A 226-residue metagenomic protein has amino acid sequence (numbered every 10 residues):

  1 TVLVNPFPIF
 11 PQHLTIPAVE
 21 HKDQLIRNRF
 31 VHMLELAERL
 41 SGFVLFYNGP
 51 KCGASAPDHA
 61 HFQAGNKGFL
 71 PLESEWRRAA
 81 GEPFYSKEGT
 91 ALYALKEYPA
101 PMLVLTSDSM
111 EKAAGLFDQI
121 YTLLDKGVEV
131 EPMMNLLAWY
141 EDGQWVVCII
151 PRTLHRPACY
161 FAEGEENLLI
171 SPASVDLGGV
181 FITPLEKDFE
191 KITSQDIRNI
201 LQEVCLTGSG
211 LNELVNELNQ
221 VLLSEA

Functional and structural regions predicted by a protein language model:
T1-A226: HIT superfamily nucleotide-processing domains
